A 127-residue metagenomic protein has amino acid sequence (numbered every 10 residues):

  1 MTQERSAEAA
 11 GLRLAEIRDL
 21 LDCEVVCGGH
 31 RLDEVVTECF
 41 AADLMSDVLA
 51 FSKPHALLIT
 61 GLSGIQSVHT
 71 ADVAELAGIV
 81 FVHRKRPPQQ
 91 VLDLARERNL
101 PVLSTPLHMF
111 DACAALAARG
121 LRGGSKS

Functional and structural regions predicted by a protein language model:
T2-L32: N-terminal, charge-rich interaction modules
Q3, D33-E34, E38-L57, G61-S127: Feature captures the catalytic cores and cofactor-binding loops of soluble hydro-lyases/lyases that act on carboxylate
